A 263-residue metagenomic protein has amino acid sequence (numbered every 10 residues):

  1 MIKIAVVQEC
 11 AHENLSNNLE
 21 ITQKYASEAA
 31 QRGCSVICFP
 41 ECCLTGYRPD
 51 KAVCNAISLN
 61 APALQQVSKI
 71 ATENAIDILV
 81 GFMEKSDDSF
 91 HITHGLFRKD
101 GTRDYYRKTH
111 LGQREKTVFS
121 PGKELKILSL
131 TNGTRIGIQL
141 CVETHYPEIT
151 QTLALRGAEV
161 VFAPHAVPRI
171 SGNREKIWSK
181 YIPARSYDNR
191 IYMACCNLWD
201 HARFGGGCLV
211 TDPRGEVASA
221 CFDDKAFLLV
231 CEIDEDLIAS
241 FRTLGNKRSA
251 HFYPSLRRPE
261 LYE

Functional and structural regions predicted by a protein language model:
M1-A5: Extreme N-terminal starter segment of soluble prokaryotic enzymes
Q8-E13: Short polar catalytic/cofactor-binding loops
L15, K24-R103, P168-N189: Cys-nucleophile CN-hydrolase/nitrilase-fold catalytic domain and related Cys-dependent amidase chemistry that acts on
N17-A26, Y146-Q151: Short, acidic/polar
A61-L79, H145-A226: CN hydrolase (nitrilase-like) catalytic-core segments centered on the catalytic cysteine and neighboring Lys/Glu
K85-V160, R169-K180, T243-R248: Active-site catalytic loop in hydrolytic enzyme cores
Y105-K108, A163, A220, V230: Residue-level detector of high-confidence beta-strand sites
I127, L198-E263: C-terminal beta-strand edge segments of enzyme domains
